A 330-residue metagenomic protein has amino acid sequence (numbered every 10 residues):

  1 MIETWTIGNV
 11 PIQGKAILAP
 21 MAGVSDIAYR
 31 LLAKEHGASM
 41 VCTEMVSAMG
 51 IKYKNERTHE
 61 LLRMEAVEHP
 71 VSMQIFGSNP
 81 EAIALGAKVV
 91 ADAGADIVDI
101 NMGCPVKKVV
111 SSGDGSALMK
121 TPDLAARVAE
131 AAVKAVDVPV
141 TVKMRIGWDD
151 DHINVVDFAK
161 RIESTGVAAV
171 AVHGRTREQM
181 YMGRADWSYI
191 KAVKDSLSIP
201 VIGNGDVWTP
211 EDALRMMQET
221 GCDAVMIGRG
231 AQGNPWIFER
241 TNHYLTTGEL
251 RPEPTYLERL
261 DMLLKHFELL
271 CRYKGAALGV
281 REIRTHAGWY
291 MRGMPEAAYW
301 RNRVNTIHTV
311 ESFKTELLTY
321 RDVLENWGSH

Functional and structural regions predicted by a protein language model:
M1-H330: Flavin-dependent oxidoreductase catalytic cores
